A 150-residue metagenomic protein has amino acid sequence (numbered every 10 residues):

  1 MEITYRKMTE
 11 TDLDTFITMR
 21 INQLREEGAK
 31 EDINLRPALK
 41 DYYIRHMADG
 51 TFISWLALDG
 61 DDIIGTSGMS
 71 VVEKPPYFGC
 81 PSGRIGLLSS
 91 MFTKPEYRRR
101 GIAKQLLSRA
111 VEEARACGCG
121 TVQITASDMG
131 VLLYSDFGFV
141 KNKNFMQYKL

Functional and structural regions predicted by a protein language model:
T4-T18: A short beta-loop-alpha structural element at the N-terminal edge of CoA-dependent acyl/N-acetyltransferase catalytic
I21-Y43, G83: Conserved GNAT-fold acetyl-CoA-binding loop/helix
I44-L56, L87: A short helix-loop-beta-strand connector motif used in the catalytic cores of GNAT acetyltransferases and, in some
L56, D62-V71, L87, F92: Conserved beta-strand in the GNAT
G79-P95, N144-Q147: Conserved acetyl-CoA binding element of GNAT-fold acetyltransferases
Y97, G101-R109: Conserved acetyl-CoA pyrophosphate-binding loop and the N-cap/start of the following alpha-helix in GNAT-like
L107, A114-A126: Conserved GNAT acetyl-CoA-binding A-motif
V122-L132, Q147-L150: Conserved beta-strand-loop-alpha-helix junction that forms the acyl-donor binding cleft
